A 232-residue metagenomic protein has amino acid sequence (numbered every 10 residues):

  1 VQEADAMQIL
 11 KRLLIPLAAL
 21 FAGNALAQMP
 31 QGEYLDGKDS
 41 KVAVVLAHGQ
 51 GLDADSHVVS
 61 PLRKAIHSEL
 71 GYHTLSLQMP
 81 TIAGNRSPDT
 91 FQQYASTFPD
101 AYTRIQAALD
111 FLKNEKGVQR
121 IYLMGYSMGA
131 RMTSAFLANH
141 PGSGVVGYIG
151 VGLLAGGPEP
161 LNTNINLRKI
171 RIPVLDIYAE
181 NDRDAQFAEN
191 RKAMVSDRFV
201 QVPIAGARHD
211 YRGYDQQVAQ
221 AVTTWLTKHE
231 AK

Functional and structural regions predicted by a protein language model:
M29-K116: Serine-hydrolase catalytic machinery in alpha/beta-hydrolase-like enzymes
M124-T133: Gly/Ala-rich beta-loop-alpha elbow adjacent to hydrolase catalytic centers
G142-G156: A conserved short beta-strand
G156-G157, E180-A185: Acidic catalytic loop of the alpha/beta-hydrolase fold
I170, D176-Y178: Short beta-strand/loop motif that positions the catalytic acidic residue of the alpha/beta-hydrolase fold
A185-F199: Conserved loop-alpha-helix segment in the C-terminal half of the alpha/beta-hydrolase fold that carries the catalytic
V195-D210: Catalytic histidine neighborhood in serine/cysteine hydrolases with alpha/beta-hydrolase-type architecture
D215-K232: Catalytic active-site module of serine/aspartate enzymes centered on a nucleophile-bearing elbow/loop
